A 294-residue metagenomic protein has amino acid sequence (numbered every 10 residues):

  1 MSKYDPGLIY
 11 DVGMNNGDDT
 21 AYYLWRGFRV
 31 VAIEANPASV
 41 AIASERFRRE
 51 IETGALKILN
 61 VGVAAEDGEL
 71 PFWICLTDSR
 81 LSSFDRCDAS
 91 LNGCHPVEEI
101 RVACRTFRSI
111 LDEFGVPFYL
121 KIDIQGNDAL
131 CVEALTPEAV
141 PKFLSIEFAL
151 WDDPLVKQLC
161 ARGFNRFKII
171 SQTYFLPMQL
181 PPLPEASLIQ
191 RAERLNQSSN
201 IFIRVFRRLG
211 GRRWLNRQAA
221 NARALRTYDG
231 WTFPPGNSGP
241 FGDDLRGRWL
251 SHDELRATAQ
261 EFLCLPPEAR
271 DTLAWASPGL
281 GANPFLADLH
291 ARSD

Functional and structural regions predicted by a protein language model:
M1-D294: Phosphate/nucleotide-binding beta-alpha loop and adjacent structural elements of enzyme active sites
